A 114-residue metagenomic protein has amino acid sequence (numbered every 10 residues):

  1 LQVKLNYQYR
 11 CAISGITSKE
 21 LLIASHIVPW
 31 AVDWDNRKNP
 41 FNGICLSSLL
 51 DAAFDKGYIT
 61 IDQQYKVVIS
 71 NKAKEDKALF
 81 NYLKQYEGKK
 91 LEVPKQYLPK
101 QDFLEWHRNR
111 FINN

Functional and structural regions predicted by a protein language model:
L1: Acidic, metal/cofactor-coordinating or nucleic-acid-engaging core segments within structured domains
K4-Q8, P40-G43: Short metal-coordination and nucleic-acid-contact micro-motifs, chiefly zinc-binding Cys/His arrays
L5, A24-S25, N81-Y82: A generic structural signal for ordered alpha-helices
N6-Y9, P29-A31: A broad, low-specificity signal for short, low-complexity segments enriched in glycine/proline and polar/charged
R10, I23, L46: The −1 position to Zn-ligating cysteines in a subset of zinc-ribbon hairpins
A12-S14: Conserved catalytic-core segments centered on acid/base and nucleophilic motifs
I16-K19, V28-N114: A detector for short metal-coordination/catalytic motifs
